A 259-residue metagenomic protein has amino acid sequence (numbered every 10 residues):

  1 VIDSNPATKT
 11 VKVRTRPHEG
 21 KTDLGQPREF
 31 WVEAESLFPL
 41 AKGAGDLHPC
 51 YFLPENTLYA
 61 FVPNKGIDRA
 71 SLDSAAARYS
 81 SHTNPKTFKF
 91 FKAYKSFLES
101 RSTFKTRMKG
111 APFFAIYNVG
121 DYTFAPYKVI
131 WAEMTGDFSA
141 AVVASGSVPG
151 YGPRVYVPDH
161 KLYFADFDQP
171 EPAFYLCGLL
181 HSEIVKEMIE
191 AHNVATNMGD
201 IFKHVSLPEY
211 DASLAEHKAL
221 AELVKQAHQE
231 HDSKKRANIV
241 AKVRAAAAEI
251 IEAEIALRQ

Functional and structural regions predicted by a protein language model:
V1-A219: Polybasic, glycine- and aromatic-enriched phosphate-binding surface used to engage nucleic acids
K86, S206-Q259: Non-catalytic DNA-recognition/assembly elements of restriction-modification systems
